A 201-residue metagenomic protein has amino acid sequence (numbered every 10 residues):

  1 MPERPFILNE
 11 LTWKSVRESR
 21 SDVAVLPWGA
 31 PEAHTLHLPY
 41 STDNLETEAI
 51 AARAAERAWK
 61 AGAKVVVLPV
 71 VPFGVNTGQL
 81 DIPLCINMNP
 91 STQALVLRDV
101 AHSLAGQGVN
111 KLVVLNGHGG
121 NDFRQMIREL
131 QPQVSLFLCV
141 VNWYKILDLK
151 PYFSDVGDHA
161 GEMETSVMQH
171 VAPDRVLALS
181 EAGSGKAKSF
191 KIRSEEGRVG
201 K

Functional and structural regions predicted by a protein language model:
M1-K201: Extended, histidine- and acidic-residue-enriched regions that form the cofactor-binding/catalytic faces
